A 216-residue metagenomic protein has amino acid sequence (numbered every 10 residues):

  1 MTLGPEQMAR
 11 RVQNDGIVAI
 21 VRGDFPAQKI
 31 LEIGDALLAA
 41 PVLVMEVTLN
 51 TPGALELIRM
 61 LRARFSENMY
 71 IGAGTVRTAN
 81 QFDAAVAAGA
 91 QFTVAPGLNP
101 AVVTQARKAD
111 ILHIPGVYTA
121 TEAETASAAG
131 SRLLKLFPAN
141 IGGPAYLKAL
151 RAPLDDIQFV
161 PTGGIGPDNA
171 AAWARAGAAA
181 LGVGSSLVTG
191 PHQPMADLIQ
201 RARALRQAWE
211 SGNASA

Functional and structural regions predicted by a protein language model:
M1-A88, K108, D156-F159, P167-D168 (+1 more regions): Conserved N-terminal beta1-alpha1 strand-loop-helix module at the mouth
E32, T78-A88, T121-A129, Y146 (+1 more regions): Catalytic cores of alpha/beta
L38-P41, F65-N68, A87-T93, K108-I114 (+3 more regions): Glycine-enriched alpha-helix->loop->beta-strand junction motifs that scaffold or abut catalytic
L43-T48, V86-A88, K108-A109, T119-L147 (+1 more regions): Glycine/Thr-rich beta-alpha phosphate-binding loop at enzyme active sites
L49-N50, V76, G97-P100, Y118-T119 (+3 more regions): Short, ordered loop/turn segments at secondary-structure junctions
I71-G74, A95, P115-G116, P161: Short beta-strand elements of ligand-binding domains
N80-A126: Hydrophobic, well-structured mid-protein blocks that either form specific transmembrane helices
F92, P96-V102, L136-P144, A176-R201: Glycine-rich phosphate-binding active-site loops on the catalytic face of alpha/beta enzymes
